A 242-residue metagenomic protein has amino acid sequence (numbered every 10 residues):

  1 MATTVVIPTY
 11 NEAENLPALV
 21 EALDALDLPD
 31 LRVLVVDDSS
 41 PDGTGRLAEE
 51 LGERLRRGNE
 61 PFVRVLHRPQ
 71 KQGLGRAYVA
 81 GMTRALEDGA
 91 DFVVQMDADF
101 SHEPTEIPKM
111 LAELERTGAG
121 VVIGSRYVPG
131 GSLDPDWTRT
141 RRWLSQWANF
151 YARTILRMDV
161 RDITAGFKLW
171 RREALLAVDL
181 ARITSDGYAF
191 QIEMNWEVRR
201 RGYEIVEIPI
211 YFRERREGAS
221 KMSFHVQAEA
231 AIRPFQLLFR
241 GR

Functional and structural regions predicted by a protein language model:
A2-T4, R32, E193: Cell-envelope/extracellular polymer assembly enzymes that use nucleotide-activated donors
E14-A18, D42-L51: Acidic helix N-cap motif at the loop->helix transition within catalytic regions of sugar-transfer enzymes
E21-D30: Short, acidic, metal-binding catalytic loop of nucleotide-sugar glycosyltransferases
D30-S40, L66: Short beta-strand/loop segment that forms part of the nucleotide-sugar
D37-R46, F100: A conserved acidic beta->alpha catalytic loop
F62-V63, R68-E87, F92, P104-Y188 (+1 more regions): Acceptor/aglycone-binding surface of glycosyltransferases and processive sugar-polymer synthases
M158-D159, R182-D186, N195-F212: Catalytic donor-sugar/metal-binding loop of nucleotide-sugar-dependent glycosyltransferases
